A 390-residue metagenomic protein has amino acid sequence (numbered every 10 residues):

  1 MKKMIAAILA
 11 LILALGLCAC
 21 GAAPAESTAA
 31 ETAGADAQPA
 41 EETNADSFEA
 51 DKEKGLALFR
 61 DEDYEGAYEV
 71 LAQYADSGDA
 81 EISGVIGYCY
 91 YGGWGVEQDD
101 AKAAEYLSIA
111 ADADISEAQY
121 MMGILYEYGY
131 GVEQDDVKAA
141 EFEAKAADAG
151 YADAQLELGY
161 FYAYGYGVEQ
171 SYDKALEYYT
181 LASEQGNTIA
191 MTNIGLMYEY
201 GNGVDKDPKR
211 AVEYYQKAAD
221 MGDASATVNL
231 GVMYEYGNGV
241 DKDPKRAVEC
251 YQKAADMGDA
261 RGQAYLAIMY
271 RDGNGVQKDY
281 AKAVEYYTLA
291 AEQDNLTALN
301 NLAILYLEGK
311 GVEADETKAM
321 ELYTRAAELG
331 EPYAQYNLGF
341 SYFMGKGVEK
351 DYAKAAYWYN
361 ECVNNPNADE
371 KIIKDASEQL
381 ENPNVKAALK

Functional and structural regions predicted by a protein language model:
L15-Q38: Sec-dependent signal peptide cleavage junction
D46, D76-D79, G92-W94, D99 (+18 more regions): Short helix-capping/linker turns of helical repeat alpha-solenoids
E49-G66, V70-Q73, S77, G92 (+2 more regions): Alpha-helical segment of the N-proximal tetratricopeptide repeat
A57-L58, V85-G92, M121-Y128, E157-Y164 (+8 more regions): Hydrophobic face of amphipathic alpha-helices that form TPR/SEL1-like repeat modules and related alpha-solenoid
E361-K390: Terminal, low-structured helical/coil segments at or just beyond the last alpha-helical repeat
